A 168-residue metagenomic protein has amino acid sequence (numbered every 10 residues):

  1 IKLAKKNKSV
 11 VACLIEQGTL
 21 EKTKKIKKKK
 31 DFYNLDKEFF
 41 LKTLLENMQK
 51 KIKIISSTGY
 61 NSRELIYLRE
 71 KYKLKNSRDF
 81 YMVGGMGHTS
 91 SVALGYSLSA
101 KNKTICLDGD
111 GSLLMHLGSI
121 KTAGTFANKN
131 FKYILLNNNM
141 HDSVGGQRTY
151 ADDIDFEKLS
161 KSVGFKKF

Functional and structural regions predicted by a protein language model:
I1-K28, E157-F168: Structural signature of the thiamine diphosphate
I1-L3, E38-T43, N47, L68-F168: Thiamine diphosphate
A12-E16, I55-S57, L107-D108, Y133-N137: Short beta-strand segments
E16-L20, G59-N61, G111-S112, N139: Short glycine-rich anion-binding loops that position phosphate/pyrophosphate groups of nucleotides and phosphorylated
Q17, K24-S57: Active-site pocket-lining segments that scaffold enzyme catalytic pockets across diverse folds
Q17-T19, T23-F32, R78-M82, S143-Q147: Glycine-rich phosphate-binding "P-loop"
K22, E64-L65, S91: Phosphate- and divalent-cation-binding pockets in alpha/beta enzyme and binding domains that engage nucleotide-derived
K53-K75: Acidic-glycine-rich active-site phosphate/pyrophosphate-binding loop
